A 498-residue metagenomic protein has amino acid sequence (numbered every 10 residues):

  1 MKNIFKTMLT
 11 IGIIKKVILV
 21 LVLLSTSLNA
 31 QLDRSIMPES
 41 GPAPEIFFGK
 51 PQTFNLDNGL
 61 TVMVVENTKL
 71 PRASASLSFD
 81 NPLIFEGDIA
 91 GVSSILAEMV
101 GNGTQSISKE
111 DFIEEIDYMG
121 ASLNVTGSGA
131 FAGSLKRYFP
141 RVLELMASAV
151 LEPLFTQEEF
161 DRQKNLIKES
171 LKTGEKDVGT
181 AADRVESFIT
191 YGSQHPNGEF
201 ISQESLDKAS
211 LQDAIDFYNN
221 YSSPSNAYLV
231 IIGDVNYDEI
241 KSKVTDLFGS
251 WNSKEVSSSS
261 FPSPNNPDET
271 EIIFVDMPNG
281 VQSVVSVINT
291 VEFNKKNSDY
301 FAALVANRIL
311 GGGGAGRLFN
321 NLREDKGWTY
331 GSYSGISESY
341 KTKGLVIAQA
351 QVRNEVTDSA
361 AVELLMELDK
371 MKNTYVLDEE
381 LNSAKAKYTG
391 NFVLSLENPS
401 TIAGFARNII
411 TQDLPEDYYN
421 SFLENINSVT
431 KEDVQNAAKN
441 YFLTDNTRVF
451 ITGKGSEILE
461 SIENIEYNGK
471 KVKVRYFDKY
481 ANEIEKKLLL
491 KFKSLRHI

Functional and structural regions predicted by a protein language model:
L9, L32-S35, E39, I113-F217 (+4 more regions): Acidic/histidine-enriched segments that form metal/cofactor-coordinating and catalytic pocket/exosite environments
K15-T26: Bacterial N-terminal signal peptides
L32-S40, Y228-N294, G453-K493: An aromatic/glycine/proline-enriched structural segment found at the starts of mature extracellular/organellar domains
S35-F54, F188-A227, S259-P264, F293-K295 (+3 more regions): Histidine-acidic residue clusters that define the catalytic metal-binding segment of zinc metallopeptidase domains
A75-K136, P196-F200, G312-W328, Y340: M16/MPP (pitrilysin/insulinase) zinc-metallopeptidase core fold and M16-derived inactive scaffolds
G103-S106, S134-K164, N294, S337-S395 (+1 more regions): M16/insulysin-pitrilysin zinc metalloprotease superfamily fold
L166-V185, S263-Q282, R323-T329, T374 (+3 more regions): Short acidic/His-enriched helical or mixed secondary-structure segments at domain edges of catalytic enzymes and some
S286-I288, L310-V352: A structural supersecondary motif
